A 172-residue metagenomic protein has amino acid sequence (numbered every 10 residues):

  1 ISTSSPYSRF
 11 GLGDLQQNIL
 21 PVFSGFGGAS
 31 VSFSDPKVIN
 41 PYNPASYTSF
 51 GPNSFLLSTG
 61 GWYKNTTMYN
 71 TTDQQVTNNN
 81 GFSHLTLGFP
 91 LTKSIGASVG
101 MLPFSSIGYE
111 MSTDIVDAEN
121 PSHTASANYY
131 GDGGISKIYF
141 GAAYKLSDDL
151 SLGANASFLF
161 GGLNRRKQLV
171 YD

Functional and structural regions predicted by a protein language model:
I1-D172: Subset of outer-membrane beta-barrel
